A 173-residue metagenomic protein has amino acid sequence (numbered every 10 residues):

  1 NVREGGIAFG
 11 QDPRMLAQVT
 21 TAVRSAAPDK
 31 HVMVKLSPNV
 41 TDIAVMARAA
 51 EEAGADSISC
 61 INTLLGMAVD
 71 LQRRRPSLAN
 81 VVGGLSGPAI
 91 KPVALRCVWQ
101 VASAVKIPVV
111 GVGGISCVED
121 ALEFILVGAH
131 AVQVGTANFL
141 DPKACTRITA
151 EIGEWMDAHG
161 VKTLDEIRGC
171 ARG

Functional and structural regions predicted by a protein language model:
N1-V110, S116-V134: Alpha/beta enzyme core
R14, T41, V45, K143-T146 (+1 more regions): Generic alpha-helical secondary structure signal
V69-G83, I125, A137-K162: C-terminal helical cap(s) of enzyme catalytic domains, especially alpha/beta-barrels
I115-E119, D141, G173: Small/polar glycine-rich anion-binding or flexible loop at a beta-alpha turn
E119-L122, K143, R168: Ubiquitous "structural anchor" signal
E166-G173: A short, charged, Gly/Pro-tolerant segment at domain boundaries
